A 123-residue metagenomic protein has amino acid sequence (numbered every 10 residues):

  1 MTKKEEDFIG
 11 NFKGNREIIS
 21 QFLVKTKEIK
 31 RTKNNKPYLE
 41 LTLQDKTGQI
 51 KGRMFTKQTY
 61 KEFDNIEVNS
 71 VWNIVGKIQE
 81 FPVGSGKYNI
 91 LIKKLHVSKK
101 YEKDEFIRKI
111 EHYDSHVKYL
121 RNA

Functional and structural regions predicted by a protein language model:
M1-I18: OB-fold nucleic-acid-binding modules
R16-N35: Structural detector for short beta-strands of small beta-barrel domains
E17-I18, K57-V75: Short nucleic-acid-contacting surface segments enriched for D/E, G, S/T with interspersed K/R
F22, V68-I90: Flexible glycine-rich surface loops and low-complexity tracts that mediate binding to linear polymers
K27, Y38, G48, D64-S70 (+1 more regions): Intrinsically disordered, low-complexity N-terminal segments that are enriched in acidic
T32-T56: OB-fold (S1/OB) nucleic-acid-binding surfaces
Q49, Y60, V71, V83-G86 (+1 more regions): Extended recognition/assembly regions associated with phosphoester-bond processing machinery
S85-A123: Extended, charge-rich, solvent-exposed interface segments
